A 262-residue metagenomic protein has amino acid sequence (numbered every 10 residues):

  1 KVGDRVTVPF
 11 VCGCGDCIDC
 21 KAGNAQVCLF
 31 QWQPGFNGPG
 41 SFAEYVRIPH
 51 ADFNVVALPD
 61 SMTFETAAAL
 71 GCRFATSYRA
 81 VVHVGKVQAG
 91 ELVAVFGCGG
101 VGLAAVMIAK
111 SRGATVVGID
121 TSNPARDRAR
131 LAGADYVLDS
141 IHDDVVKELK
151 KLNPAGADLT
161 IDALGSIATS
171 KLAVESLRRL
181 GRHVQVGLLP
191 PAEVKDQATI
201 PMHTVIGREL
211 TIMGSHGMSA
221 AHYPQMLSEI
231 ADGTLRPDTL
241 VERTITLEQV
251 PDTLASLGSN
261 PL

Functional and structural regions predicted by a protein language model:
V2-F10: A short, hydrophobic beta-strand micro-motif
C14-F96: NAD(P)H dinucleotide-binding glycine-rich loop of Rossmann-like/cofactor-binding domains, especially the beta1-alpha1
M62-D143, K147, I206: Mid-domain Rossmann-like dinucleotide-binding core that forms the NAD(H)/NADP(H) cofactor-binding site
Q88, V93, D120, P154 (+5 more regions): C-terminal capping/lid region of NAD(P)-dependent oxidoreductase domains
I167-D232: Glycine-rich phosphate-binding loop and adjacent beta-alpha segment of Rossmann(oid) nucleotide-cofactor-binding
K171-E175, S219-L262: C-terminal hydrophobic helical "lid"/dimerization subdomain of Rossmann-like NAD(P)H-dependent oxidoreductases
